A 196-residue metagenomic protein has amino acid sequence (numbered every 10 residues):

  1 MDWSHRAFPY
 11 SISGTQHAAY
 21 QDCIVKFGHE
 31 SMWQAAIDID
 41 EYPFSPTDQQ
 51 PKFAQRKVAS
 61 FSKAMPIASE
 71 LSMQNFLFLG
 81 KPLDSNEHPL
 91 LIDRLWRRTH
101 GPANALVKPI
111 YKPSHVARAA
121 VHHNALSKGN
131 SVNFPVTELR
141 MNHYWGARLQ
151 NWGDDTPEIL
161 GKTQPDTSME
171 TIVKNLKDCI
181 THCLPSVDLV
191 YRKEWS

Functional and structural regions predicted by a protein language model:
M1-A36, F44-S45, Q49-Q50: Active-site-proximal specificity loops/subdomain of glycosyltransferases
M1-W3, I67-F78, P82-D84, L90 (+1 more regions): Intrinsically disordered, low-complexity acidic segments that are enriched in bulky aromatics
F27-H29, A64-M65, V132-P135: Extracellular/periplasmic catalytic domains that process cell-envelope and extracellular macromolecules
A35, S69-L71, L139-N142: Hydrophobic/aromatic beta-strand patches that form the interior of the parallel beta-sheet core in alpha/beta enzyme
D40-Y42, F76-L79, R140, G146-L149: Short, solvent-exposed loop/turn segments at secondary-structure junctions
S45-K81: Conserved donor-nucleotide/metal-binding helix-loop-beta segment in metal-dependent transferases, i.e., the alpha-helix
E87-S196: C-terminal catalytic/acceptor-binding lobe
